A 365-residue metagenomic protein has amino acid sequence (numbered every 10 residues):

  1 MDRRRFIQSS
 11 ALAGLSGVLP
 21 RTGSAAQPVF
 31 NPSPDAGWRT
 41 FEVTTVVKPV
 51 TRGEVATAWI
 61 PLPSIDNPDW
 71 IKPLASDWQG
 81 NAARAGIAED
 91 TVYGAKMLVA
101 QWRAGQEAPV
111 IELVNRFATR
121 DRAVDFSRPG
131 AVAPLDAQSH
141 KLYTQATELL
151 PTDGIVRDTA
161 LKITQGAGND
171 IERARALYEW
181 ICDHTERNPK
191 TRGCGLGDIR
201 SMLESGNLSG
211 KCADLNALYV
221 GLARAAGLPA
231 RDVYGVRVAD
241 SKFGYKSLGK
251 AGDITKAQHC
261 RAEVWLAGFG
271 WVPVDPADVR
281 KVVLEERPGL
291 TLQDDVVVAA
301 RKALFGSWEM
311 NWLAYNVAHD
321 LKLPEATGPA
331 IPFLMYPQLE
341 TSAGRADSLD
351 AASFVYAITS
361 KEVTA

Functional and structural regions predicted by a protein language model:
R5-A26: N-terminal export signals
A25-A123: Intrinsically disordered, low-complexity N-terminal segments that are enriched in acidic
T51, D170, C212-N216, T255-Q258: Active-site-proximal structural scaffolding
D90, V110-N188, R192-G206: Acidic low-complexity segments
R173-L177, L208-A223: Active-site nucleophilic cysteine motif
A217-T327: Hydrophobic/aromatic-rich core segments of domains that either
A303-A365: Low-complexity, Gly/Ser/Thr/Pro-rich intrinsically disordered linker/tail segments
